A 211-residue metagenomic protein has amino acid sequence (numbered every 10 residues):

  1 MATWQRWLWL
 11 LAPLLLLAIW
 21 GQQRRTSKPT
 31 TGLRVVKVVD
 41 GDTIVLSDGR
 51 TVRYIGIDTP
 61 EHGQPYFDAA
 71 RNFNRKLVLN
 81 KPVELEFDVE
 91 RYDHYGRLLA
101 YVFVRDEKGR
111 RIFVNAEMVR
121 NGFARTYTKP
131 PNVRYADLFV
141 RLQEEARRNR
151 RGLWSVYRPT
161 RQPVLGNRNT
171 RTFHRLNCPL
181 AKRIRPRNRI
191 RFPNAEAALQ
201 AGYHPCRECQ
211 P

Functional and structural regions predicted by a protein language model:
A2-P211: Small beta-barrel nucleic-acid-binding modules, primarily SNase/OB-fold domains and secondarily Tudor-like barrels
